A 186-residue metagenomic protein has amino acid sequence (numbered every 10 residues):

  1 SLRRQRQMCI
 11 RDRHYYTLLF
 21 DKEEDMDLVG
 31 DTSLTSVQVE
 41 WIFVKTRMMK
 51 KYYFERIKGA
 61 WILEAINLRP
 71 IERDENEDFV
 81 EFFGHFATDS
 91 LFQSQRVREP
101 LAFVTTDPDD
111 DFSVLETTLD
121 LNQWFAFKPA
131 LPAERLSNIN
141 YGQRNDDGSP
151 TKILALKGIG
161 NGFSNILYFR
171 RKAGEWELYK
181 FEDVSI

Functional and structural regions predicted by a protein language model:
R3-I10: Short, small-residue-biased leader/transition segments that mark boundaries at the very start of proteins
Y15-V29, N138-R144: Short amphipathic beta-strand and strand-loop transition segments with alternating hydrophobic
G30-E40, D147-L156: Short, hydrophobic/aromatic-rich segments at coil-to-beta transitions
Q38-D74, G162-I186: Short beta-strand edge/turn micro-motifs at domain boundaries
E55-Q95, F103-L115: Surface-exposed beta-loop interaction hotspot
R96-E99, T106, N140-N145: Extended alpha-helical surfaces
D110-L131: Mature extracytoplasmic domains of secretory-pathway proteins
K128-I186: Hydrophilic extracytoplasmic domains
